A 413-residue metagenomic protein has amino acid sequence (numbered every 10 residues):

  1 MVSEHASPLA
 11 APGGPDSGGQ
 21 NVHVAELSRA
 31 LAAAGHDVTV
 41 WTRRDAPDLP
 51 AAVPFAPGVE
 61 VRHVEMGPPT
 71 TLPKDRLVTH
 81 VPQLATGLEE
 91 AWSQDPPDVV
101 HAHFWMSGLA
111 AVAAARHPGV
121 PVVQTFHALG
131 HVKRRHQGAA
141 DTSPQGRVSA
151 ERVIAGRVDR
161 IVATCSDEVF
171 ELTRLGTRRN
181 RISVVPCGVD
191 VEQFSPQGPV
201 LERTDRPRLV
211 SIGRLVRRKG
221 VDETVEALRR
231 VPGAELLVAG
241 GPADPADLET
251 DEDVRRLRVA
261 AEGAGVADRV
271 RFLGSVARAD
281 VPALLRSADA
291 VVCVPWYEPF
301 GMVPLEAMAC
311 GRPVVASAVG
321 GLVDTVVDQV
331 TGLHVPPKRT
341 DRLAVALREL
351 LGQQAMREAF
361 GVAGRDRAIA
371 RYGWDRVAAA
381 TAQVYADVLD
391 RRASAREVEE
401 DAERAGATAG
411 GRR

Functional and structural regions predicted by a protein language model:
M1-H63, E397, R404-R413: N-terminal subdomain of nucleotide-sugar transferases
D167, G188: Carbohydrate-associated surface elements
L201-K219, V225-V231, L237-A239: Conserved donor-binding/catalytic core segment of Leloir-type glycosyltransferases
E249-A279: Nucleotide-activated donor-binding/catalytic signature segment of Leloir-type glycosyltransferases, i.e., the conserved
S275, A283-A288: Short alpha-helical donor nucleotide-sugar binding micro-motif in glycosyltransferases
W296: Aromatic "clamp/platform" in nucleotide-sugar-dependent glycosyltransferases that forms part of the donor/acceptor
P313-A316, V326: Short hydrophobic beta-strand element within catalytic cores of glycosyltransferases and related nucleotide-activated
D328-Q329, L333-T340, E349-Q354: Conserved acidic donor-binding segment of nucleotide-sugar-dependent glycosyltransferases
